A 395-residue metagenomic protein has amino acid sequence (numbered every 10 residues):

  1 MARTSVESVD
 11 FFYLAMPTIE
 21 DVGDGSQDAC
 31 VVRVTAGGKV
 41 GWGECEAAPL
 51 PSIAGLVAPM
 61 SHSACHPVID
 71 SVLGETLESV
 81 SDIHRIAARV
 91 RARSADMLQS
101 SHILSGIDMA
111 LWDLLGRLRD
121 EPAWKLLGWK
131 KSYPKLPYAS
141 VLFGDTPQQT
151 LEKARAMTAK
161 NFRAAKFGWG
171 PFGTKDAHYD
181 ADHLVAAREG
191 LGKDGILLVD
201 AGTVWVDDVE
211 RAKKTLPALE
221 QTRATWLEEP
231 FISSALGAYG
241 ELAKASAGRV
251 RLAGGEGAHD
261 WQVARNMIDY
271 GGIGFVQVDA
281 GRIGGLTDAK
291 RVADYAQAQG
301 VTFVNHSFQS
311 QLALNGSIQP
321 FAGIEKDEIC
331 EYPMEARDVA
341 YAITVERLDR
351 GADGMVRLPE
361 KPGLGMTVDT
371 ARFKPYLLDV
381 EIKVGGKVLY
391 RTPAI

Functional and structural regions predicted by a protein language model:
M1-I53, A336-I343, T392-I395: Structured beta-strand/loop patches that form or line metal/cofactor-binding pockets in enzymes
T35, K39-L118: Metal- or metallocofactor-binding catalytic centers and their adjacent structured scaffolds across diverse enzyme
G38, I107, D120, A165 (+6 more regions): Conserved, mostly hydrophobic/aromatic
G43, P137-V141, R163-F167, G195-A201 (+5 more regions): Hydrophobic faces of well-ordered beta-strands that scaffold small-molecule active sites in alpha/beta enzyme cores
Q99-H102, D108-G144: Glycine-rich, aromatic-flanked loop segments that form ligand/cofactor-binding clefts across common enzyme folds
P134-E241, A245: Metal-dependent enolase-superfamily TIM-barrel catalytic cores that perform enediolate-based chemistry
P217, R223, S234-A253, G257-M355 (+1 more regions): Shared catalytic-loop signature of beta/alpha-barrel
L364-I395: Extended hydrophobic packing segments that form well-structured cores
